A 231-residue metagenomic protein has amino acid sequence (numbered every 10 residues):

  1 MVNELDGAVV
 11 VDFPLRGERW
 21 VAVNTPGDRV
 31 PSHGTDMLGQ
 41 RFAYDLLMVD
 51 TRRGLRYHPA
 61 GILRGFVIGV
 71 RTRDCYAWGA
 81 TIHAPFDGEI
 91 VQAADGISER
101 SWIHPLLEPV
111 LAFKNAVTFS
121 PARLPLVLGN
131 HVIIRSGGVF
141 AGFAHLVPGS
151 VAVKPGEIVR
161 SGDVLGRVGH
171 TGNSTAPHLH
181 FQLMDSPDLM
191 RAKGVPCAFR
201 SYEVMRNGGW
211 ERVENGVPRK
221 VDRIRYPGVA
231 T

Functional and structural regions predicted by a protein language model:
M1-C75: Non-catalytic extracellular/periplasmic "stalk" and linker regions immediately N-terminal to catalytic or recognition
N24, M48, Q92, H145-P148 (+2 more regions): A residue-level detector for short acidic-glycine micro-motifs
P31-H33, Y57, A122, E157-R160 (+1 more regions): Acidic, glycine-rich catalytic/binding loops that coordinate metals and/or anionic ligands
R52, G96-S98, L165-T175: Short, charged beta-turn/beta-strand-edge "cap" motif at the junction between a beta-strand and an adjacent loop
A60-G61, Q92-V147: Zn2+-dependent peptidoglycan hydrolase active-site motif and core
Y76-W78, V127-L128, V151-A152: Short, small/polar residue-rich loop motifs at catalytic or cofactor-binding pockets
I82-Q92, A152-V168: Short, well-structured beta-strand-loop connectors
H104-F113, H178-D188: Short, compositionally biased
